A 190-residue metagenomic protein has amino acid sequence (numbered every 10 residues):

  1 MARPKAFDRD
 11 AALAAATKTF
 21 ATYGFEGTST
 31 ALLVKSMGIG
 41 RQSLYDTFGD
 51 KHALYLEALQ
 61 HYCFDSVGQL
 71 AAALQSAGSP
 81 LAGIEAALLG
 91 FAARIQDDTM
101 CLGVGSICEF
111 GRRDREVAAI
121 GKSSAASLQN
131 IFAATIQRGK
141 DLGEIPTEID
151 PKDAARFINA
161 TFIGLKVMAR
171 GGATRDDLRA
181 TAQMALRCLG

Functional and structural regions predicted by a protein language model:
M1-F7: N-terminal intrinsically disordered/low-complexity leader segments
D8-T17, L33, A58-Y62, S66 (+1 more regions): Generic hydrophobic, amphipathic alpha-helix propensity
A11, T19-A53, E57: Helix-turn-helix
E57, L70-T99, P151-I158: Hydrophobic alpha-helical connector segments
V67, D97, R115-D141, D153 (+1 more regions): Amphipathic alpha-helical packing segments from all-alpha helical-bundle domains
G83, Q96-E116: Amphipathic alpha-helical segments used for helix-helix packing
A86-A93, A126-N130, A134-R138, G171-G190: C-terminal peripheral helix-coil segments that are non-catalytic and often amphipathic
I149-M168, T181-C188: Hydrophobic alpha-helical segments that form the core of small-molecule binding pockets and/or dimer interfaces
